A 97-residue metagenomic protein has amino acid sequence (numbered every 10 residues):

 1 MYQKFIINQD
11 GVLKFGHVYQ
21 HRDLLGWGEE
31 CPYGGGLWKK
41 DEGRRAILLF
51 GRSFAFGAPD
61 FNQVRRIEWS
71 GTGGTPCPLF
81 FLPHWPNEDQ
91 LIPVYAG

Functional and structural regions predicted by a protein language model:
M1-G97: Intrinsic low-complexity, intrinsically disordered or marginally ordered coil/linker segments
